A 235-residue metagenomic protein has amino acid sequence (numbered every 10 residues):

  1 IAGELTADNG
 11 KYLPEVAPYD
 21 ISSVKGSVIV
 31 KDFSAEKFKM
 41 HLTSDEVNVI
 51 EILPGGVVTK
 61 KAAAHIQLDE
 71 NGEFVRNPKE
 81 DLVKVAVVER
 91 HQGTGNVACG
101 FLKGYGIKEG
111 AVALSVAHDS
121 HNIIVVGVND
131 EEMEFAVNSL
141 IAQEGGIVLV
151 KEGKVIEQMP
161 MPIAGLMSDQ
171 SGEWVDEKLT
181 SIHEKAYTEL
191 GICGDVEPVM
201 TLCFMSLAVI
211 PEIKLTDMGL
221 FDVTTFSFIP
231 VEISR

Functional and structural regions predicted by a protein language model:
I1-R235: Active-site microenvironment of metallo-dependent hydrolases
